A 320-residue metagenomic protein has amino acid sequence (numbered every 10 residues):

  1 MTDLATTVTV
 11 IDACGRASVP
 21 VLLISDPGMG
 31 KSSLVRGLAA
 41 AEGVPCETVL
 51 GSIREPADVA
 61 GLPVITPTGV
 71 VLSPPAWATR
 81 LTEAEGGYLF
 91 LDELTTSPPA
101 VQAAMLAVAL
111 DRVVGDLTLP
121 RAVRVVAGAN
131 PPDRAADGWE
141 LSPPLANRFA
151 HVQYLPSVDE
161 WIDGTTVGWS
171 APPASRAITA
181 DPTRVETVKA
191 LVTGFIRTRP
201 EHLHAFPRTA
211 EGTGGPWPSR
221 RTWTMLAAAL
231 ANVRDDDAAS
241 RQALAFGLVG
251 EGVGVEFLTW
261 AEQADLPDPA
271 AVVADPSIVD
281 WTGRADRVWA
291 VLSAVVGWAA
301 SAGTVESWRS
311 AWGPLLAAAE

Functional and structural regions predicted by a protein language model:
M1-L89, L94-E320: C-terminal regulatory/interaction module of P-loop NTP-utilizing enzymes
